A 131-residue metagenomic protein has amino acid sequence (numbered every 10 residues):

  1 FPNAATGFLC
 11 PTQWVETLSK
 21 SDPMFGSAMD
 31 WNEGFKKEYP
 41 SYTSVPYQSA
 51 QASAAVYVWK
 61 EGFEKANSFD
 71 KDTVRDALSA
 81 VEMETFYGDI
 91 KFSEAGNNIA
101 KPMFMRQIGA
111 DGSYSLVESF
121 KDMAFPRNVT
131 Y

Functional and structural regions predicted by a protein language model:
F1-Y131: Extracytosolic ligand-binding ectodomains
